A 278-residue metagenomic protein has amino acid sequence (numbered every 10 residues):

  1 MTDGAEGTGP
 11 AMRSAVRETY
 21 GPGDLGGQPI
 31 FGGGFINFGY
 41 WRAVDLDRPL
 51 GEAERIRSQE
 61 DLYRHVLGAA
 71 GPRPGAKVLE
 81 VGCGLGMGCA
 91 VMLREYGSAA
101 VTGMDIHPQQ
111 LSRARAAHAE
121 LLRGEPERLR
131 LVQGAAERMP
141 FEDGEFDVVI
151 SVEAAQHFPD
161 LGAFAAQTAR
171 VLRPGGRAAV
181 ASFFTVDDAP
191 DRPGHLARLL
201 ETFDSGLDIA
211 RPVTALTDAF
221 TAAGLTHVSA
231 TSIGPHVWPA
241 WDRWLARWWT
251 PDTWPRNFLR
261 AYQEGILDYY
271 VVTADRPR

Functional and structural regions predicted by a protein language model:
M1-G34: N-terminal auxiliary segments of SAM/dcSAM-dependent transferases
R42, R57-P74: Conserved alpha-helix/loop element of class I SAM-dependent methyltransferases that forms part of the SAM/SAH-binding
L79-R138: Class I SAM-dependent methyltransferase SAM/SAH-binding core
E137-V148: A short acidic, Gly/Pro-enriched loop at the edge of an enzyme's catalytic core that lines a small-molecule cofactor
G162-R177: A short glycine-rich, Lys/Arg-flanked "PGG" loop and its adjoining helix->strand segment in the class I
F184-G206: Short, glycine-/aromatic-enriched active-site segment of Class I SAM-dependent methyltransferases
D208-G224: Short alpha-helix
T226-P251: Conserved catalytic loop of SAM-dependent methyltransferase domains
